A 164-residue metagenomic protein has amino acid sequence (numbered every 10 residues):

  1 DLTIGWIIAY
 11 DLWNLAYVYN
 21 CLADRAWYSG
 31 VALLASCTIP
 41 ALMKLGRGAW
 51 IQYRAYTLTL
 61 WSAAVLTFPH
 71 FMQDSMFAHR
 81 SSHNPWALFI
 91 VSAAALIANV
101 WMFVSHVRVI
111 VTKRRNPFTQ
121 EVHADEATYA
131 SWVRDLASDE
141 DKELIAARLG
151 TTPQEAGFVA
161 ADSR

Functional and structural regions predicted by a protein language model:
D1-A49: Generic multipass alpha-helical transmembrane bundles of integral membrane proteins
I4, N14-Y17, M102, S138 (+2 more regions): Low-complexity, compositionally biased segments
S29-G150: C-terminal transmembrane-bundle signature of multipass membrane proteins, characterized by strong activation on
A146-R164: Intrinsically disordered, low-complexity cytosolic terminal tails
